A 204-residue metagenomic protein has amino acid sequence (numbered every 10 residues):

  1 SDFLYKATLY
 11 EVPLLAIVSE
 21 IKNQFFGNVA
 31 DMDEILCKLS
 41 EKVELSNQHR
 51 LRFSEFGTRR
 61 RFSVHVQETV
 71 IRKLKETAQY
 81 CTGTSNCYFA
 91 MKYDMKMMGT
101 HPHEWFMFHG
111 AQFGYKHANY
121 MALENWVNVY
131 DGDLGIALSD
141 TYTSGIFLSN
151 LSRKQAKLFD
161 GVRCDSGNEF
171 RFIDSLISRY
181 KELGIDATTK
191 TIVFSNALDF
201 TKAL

Functional and structural regions predicted by a protein language model:
S1-S175, R179-L183: Buried, small/hydrophobic-residue-enriched core segments of structured protein domains
I185-T188, L198: A structural signal for short secondary-structure junctions
I192-N196: Extended hydrophobic secondary-structure segments that form protein cores and membrane-embedded regions
L198-L204: Catalytic cores of alpha/beta
